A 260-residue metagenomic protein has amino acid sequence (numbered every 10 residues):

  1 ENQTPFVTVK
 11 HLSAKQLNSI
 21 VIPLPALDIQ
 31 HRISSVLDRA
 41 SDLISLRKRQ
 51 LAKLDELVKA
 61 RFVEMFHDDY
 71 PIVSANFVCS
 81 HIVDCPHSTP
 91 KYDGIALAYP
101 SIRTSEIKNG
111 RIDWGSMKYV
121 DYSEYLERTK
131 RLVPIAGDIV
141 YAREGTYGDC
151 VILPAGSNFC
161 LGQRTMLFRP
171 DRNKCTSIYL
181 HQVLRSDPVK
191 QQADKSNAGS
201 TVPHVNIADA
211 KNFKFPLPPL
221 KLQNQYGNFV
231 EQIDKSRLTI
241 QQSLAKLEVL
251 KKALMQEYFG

Functional and structural regions predicted by a protein language model:
E1-Q3, K108-V120, I139-G162, I178-Q182 (+1 more regions): Short, ligand-facing micro-motifs at secondary-structure edges
T4-D28, R143, F159-M166, C175-I178 (+1 more regions): A short glycine-rich beta-alpha junction/loop motif
F6, E127-R128, G199, L238: Short, solvent-exposed loop/turn positions at domain surfaces that link secondary-structure elements or cap domain
S19-S35, L46-P86, N212-N224, E231-G260: Non-catalytic DNA-recognition/assembly elements of restriction-modification systems
L54, V133-P134: Short, well-ordered loop/turn sites that connect or cap secondary structure elements
Y70-I112, Y125-T129: Low-complexity, Lys/Gly-biased intrinsically disordered segments
K130-V133, N158: Residue-level "contact hotspot" at macromolecular interaction interfaces
